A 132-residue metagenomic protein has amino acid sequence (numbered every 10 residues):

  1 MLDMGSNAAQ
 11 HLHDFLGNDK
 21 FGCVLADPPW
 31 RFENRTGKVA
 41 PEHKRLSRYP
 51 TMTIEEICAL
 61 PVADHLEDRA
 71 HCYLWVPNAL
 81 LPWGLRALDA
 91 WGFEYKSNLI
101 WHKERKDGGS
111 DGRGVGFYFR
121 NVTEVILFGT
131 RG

Functional and structural regions predicted by a protein language model:
M1-G132: Class I S-adenosyl-L-methionine-dependent methyltransferase catalytic core
